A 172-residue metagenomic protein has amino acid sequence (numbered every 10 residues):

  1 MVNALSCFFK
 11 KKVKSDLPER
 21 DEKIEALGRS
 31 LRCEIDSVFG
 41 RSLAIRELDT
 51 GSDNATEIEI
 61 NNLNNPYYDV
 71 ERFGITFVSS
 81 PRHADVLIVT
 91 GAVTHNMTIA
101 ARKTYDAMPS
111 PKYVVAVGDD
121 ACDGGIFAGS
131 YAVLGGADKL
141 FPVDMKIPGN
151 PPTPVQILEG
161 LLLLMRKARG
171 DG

Functional and structural regions predicted by a protein language model:
M1-S52, N62-V70, V78, P111-K112 (+3 more regions): Iron-sulfur (Fe-S) cluster-binding modules
G51, A92-T94, D120, P152: Short glycine-rich anion-binding loops that position phosphate/pyrophosphate groups of nucleotides and phosphorylated
G74-H83: Short acidic low-complexity segments
F77, V89, T94-M97, K146: Metallocofactor- and cofactor-centric catalytic cores in central/energy metabolism, strongly enriched
T94-A101, G124-G129: Glycine/threonine-rich flexible loop motifs
A100-V115: A short, gly/pro- and small-residue-rich
C122-D138: Glycine-rich, charge-decorated loop segments at or immediately adjacent to ligand/cofactor-binding or catalytic sites
